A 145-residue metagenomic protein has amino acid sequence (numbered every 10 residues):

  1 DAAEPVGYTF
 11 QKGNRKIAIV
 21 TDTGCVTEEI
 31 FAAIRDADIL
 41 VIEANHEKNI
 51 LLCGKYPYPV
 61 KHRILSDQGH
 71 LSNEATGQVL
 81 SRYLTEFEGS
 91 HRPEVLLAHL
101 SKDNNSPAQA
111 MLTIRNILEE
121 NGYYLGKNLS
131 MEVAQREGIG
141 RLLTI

Functional and structural regions predicted by a protein language model:
D1-R35, L142-I145: Core dinuclear metal-dependent hydrolase active-site scaffold
N14, H46, E137: A broadly conserved detector of short glycine/acidic/proline-rich loop/turn motifs that flank catalytic sites and bind
D22, L100, R136: Cofactor-binding loop segments of dinucleotide-utilizing enzymes, especially the Rossmann-like FAD- and NAD(P)+-binding
E28-L125, L129: Cap/insert and terminal regions of metallo-dependent hydrolase folds
L129-I145: Short, basic/aromatic-enriched C-terminal tail that caps enzymatic domains
